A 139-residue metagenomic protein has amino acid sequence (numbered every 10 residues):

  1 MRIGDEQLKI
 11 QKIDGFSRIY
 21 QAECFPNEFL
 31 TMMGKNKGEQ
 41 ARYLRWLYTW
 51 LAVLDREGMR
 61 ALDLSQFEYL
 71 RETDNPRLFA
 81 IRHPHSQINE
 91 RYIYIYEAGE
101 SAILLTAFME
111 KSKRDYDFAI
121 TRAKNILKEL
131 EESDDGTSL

Functional and structural regions predicted by a protein language model:
M1-N89, A98-A102, M109-L139: Basic, Lys/Arg-enriched alpha-helical interface segments
